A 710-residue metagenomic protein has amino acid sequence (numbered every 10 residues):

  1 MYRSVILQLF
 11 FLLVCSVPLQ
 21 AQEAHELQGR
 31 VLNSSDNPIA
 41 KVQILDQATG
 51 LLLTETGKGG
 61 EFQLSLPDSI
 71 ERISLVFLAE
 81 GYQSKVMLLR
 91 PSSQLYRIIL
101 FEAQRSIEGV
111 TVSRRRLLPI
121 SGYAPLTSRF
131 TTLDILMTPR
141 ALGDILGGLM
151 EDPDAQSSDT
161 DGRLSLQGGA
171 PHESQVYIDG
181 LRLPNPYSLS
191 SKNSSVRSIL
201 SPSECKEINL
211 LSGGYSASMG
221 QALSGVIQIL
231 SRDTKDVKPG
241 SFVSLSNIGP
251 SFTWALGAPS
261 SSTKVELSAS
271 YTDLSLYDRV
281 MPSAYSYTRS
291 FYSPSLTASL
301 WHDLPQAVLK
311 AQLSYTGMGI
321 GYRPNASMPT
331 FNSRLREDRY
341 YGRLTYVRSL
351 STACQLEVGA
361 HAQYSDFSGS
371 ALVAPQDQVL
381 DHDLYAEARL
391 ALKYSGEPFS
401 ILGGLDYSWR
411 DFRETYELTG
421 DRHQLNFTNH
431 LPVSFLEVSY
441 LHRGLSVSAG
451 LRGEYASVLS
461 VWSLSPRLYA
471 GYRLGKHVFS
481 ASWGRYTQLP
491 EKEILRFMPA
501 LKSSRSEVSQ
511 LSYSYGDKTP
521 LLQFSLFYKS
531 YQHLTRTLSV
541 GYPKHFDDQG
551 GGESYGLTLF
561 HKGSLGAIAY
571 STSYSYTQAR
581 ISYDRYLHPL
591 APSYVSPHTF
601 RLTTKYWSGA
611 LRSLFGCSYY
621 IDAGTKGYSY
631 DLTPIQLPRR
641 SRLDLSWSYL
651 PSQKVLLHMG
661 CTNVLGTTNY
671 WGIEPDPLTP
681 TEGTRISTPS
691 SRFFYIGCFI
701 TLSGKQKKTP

Functional and structural regions predicted by a protein language model:
T49-E61: Short, acidic Ser/Thr/Gly-rich low-complexity loop/linker segments typical of extracellular and cell-surface proteins
G81-Q83, Y96-R97, S113, L117-S174 (+2 more regions): Periplasmic N-terminal accessory/gating domains of Gram-negative outer-membrane beta-barrel systems
S194-S198, K206-Y215, V226-L256, S283-S290 (+2 more regions): Short strand-turn segments of transmembrane beta-barrel domains in outer membranes, especially the first one or two
L274-S295, V308-L356, A360-Y385, R422: Flexible loop and strand-edge segments within Gram-negative outer membrane beta-barrel domains
L335-Y341, T345-Y346, V478-Q532, L538-L565 (+2 more regions): Outer-membrane beta-barrel signature, preferentially recognizing the C-terminal barrel domain of Gram-negative
D383, G396-F412, E417-Y531, T603-K605 (+1 more regions): Structural signature of Gram-negative outer-membrane beta-barrels, strongest in the C-terminal barrel of TonB-dependent
Y440-S446, Y528-S530, D548-S629: Gram-negative outer-membrane beta-barrel transporters
I621-K626, W647-P710: C-terminal beta-signal and adjacent terminal beta-strands/loops of Gram-negative outer-membrane beta-barrel proteins
